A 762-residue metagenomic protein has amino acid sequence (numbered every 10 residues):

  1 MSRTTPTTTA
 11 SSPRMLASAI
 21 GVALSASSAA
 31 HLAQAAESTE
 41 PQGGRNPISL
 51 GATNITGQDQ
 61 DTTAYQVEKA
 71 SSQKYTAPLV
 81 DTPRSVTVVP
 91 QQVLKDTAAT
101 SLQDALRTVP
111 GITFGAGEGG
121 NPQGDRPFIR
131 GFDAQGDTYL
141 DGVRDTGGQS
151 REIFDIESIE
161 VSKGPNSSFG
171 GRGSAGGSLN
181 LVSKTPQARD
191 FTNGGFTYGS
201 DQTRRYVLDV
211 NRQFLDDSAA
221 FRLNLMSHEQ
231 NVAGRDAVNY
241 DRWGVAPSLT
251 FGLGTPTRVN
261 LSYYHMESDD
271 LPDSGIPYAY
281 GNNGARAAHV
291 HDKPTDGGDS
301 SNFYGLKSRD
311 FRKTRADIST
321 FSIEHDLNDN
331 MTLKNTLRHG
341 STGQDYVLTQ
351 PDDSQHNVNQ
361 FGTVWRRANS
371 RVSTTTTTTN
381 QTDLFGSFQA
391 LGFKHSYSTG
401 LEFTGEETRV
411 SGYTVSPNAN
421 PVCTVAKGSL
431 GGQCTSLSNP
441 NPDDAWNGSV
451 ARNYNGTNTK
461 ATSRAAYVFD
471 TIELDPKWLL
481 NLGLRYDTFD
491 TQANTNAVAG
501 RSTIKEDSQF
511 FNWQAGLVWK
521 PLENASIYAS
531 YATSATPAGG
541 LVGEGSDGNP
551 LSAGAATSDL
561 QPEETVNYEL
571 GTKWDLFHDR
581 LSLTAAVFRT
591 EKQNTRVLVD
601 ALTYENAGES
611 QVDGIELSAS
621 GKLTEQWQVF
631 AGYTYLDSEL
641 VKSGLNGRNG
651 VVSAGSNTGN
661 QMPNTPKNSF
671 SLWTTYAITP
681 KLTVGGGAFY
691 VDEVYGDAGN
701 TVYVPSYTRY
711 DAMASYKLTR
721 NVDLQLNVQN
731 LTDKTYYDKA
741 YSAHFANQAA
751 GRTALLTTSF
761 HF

Functional and structural regions predicted by a protein language model:
R3, S25, L50-R189, S534 (+1 more regions): Acidic, small-polar-rich N-terminal luminal/periplasmic segments of exported/outer-membrane proteins
T4, F689-D697, S715-F762: C-terminal beta-signal and adjacent terminal beta-strands/loops of Gram-negative outer-membrane beta-barrel proteins
F154-E157, S168-V245, L253-T257, D317 (+1 more regions): Outer-membrane beta-barrel translocator/receptor signature
H228-A233, Y240, V245-D326, S341-T375 (+4 more regions): Acidic/polar loop-and-plug regions of large Gram-negative outer-membrane beta-barrel proteins
T250-G252, T375, K394-E406, T457-K592 (+4 more regions): Structural signature of Gram-negative outer-membrane beta-barrels, strongest in the C-terminal barrel of TonB-dependent
S319-S341, A368-N494: Face-selective signature of the C-terminal outer-membrane beta-barrel domain
I323-N328, T332-R338, T342-L348, I527-Y528 (+2 more regions): Membrane-embedded beta-barrel scaffold of Gram-negative outer-membrane proteins
R589-E591, N606-A698, T732, S759-H761: Gram-negative outer-membrane beta-barrel transporters
